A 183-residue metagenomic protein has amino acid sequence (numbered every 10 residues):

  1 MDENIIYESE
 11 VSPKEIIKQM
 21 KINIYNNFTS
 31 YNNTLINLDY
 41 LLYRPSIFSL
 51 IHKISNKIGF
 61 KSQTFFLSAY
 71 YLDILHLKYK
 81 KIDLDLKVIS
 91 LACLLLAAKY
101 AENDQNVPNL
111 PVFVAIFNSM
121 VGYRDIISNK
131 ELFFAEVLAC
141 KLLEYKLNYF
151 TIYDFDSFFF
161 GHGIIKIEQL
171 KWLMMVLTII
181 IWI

Functional and structural regions predicted by a protein language model:
M1-I89, L95-F160, I167-I183: Acidic, Ser/Thr/Pro-rich regulatory low-complexity segments at or just upstream of the first helical elements of major
